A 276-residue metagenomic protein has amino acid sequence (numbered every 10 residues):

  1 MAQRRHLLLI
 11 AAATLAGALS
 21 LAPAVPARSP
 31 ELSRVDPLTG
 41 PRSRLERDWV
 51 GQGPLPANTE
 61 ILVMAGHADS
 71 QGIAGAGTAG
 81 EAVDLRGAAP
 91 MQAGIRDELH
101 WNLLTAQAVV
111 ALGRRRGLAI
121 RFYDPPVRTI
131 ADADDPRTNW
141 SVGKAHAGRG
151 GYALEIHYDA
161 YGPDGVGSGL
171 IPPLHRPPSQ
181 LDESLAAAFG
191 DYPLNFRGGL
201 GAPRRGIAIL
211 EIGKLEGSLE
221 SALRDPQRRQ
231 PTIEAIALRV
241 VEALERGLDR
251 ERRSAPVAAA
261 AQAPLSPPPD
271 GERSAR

Functional and structural regions predicted by a protein language model:
R4-L8: N-terminal export leaders
R47-S141: Active-site histidine-acidic residue metal-binding/catalytic motifs, centered on HxH/HExxH-like signatures
E60-M64, A119-Y123, G151-I156, I207-E211: Structural recognition of the beta-strand scaffold that forms the well-ordered cores of secreted hydrolase catalytic
A68-S70, P126-I130, Y158-P163, R176-P177 (+3 more regions): Solvent-exposed loop/turn segments at secondary-structure junctions within structured extracellular/periplasmic domains
T78-A93, D159-L185: A short, glycine/acidic-enriched catalytic loop
Q92, R96-L104, H175-Q180, L223-A235: Soluble non-cytosolic domains of exported or imported proteins
R137-G150, L174-H175, G198-P203: Mature extracellular/periplasmic domains of secretome proteins
A153-E155, D159, N195-A275: Active-site-adjacent mobile loop/cap segments within catalytic or ligand-binding domains
